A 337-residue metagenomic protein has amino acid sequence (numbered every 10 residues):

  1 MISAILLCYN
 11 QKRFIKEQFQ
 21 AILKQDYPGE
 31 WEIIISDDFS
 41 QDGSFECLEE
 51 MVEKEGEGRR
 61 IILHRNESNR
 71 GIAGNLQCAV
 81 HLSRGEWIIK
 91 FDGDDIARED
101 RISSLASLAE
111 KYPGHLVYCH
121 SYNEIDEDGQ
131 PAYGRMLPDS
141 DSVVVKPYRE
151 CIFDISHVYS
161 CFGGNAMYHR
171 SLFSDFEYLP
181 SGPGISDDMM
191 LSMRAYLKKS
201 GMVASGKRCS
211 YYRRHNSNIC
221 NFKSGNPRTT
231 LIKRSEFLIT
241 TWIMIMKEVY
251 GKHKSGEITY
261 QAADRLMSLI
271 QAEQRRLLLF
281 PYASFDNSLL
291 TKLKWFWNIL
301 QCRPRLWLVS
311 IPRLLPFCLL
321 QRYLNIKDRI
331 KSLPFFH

Functional and structural regions predicted by a protein language model:
M1-S3, E32, M190: Cell-envelope/extracellular polymer assembly enzymes that use nucleotide-activated donors
Q11-K24: Short, well-formed alpha-helical segments that are part of the catalytic scaffolds of diverse glycosyltransferases
D37-E46, S68, D92: A conserved acidic beta->alpha catalytic loop
E57, G74-Q77, S104-D175: Flexible acidic/His/Gly-enriched loops in nucleotide-sugar-dependent glycosyltransferase catalytic domains
N66-S83: Glycine-rich, basic loop-to-helix element that forms the pyrophosphate-binding segment of sugar-nucleotide handling
I88: Short aromatic/hydrophobic "clamp" motif used to bind/position activated sugar donors
V145-N226, T230: Conserved nucleotide-sugar donor-binding catalytic segment
S156, P183, L197, R213-H337: C-terminal subregions of glycosyltransferases and related glycan-biosynthesis enzymes
